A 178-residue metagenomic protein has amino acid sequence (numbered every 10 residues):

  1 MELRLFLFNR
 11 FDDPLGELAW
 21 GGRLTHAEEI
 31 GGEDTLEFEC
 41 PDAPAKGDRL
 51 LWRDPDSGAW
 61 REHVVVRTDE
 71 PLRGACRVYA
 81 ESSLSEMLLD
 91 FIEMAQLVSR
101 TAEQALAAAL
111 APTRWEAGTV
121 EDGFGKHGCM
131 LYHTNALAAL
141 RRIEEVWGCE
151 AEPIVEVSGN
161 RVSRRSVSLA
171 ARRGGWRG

Functional and structural regions predicted by a protein language model:
M1-K46, E81-S85: Juxtamembrane "anchor/assembly" segments of surface/extracellular structural proteins
L3-L5, W20-L24, W115-D122, C149-P153: Generic structural motif
L7-D13, G22, T35-P41, L50-D54 (+3 more regions): N-terminal start-of-chain detector that recognizes signal peptides and the immediate post-cleavage beginning
F11-L18, R53-W60, A139-V146: Short, solvent-exposed secondary-structure boundary motifs
G16-G21, E62-V66, F91, G175-G178: Short amphipathic beta-strand/extended segments with alternating polar/hydrophobic composition
G22-E28, V65-E70, P153-V155: Short amphipathic beta-strand and strand-loop transition segments with alternating hydrophobic
P41-G123, G128-C129: Surface-exposed cap/loop segments at beta↔alpha junctions
L72-M87, T119-G178: Short beta-strand-centered interaction patches in the first periplasmic/extracellular domains of large envelope
